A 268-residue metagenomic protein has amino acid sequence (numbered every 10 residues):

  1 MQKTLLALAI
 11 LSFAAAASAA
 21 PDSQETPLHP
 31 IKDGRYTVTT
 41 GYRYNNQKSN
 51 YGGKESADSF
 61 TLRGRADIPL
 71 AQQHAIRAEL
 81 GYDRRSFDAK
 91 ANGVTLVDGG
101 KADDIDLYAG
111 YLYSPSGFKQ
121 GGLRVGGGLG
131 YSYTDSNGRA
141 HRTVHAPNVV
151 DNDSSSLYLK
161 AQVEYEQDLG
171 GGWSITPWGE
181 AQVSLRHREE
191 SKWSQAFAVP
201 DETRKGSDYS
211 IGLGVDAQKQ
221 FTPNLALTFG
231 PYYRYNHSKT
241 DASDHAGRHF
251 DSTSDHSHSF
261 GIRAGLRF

Functional and structural regions predicted by a protein language model:
A19-V94, G265-R267: Short glycine/proline- and aromatic-enriched beta-strand/turn motifs that initiate or cap beta-hairpins
P21-G34, I68-A75, S114-V125, D168-I175 (+1 more regions): Short loop/turn motifs that connect adjacent beta-strands in outer-membrane beta-barrel proteins
G34, K54-L62, G99-L107, D153-L159 (+2 more regions): Residues that define the transmembrane beta-barrel architecture of outer-membrane proteins
Y42, L62-I68, Y82, L107-Y113 (+6 more regions): Residues on the lipid-exposed face of transmembrane beta-strands in outer-membrane beta-barrel proteins
N46-E55, F87-L96, T134-N148, R186-P200 (+1 more regions): Outer-membrane beta-barrel translocator domains and adjoining extracellular loop/strand segments of Gram-negative
Y82-E164: Outer-membrane pore/translocation modules
P147-D208: Short helix-loop boundary/capping segments
G206-F268: Predominantly the C-terminal beta-signal and adjacent terminal strand-loop region of outer-membrane beta-barrel
